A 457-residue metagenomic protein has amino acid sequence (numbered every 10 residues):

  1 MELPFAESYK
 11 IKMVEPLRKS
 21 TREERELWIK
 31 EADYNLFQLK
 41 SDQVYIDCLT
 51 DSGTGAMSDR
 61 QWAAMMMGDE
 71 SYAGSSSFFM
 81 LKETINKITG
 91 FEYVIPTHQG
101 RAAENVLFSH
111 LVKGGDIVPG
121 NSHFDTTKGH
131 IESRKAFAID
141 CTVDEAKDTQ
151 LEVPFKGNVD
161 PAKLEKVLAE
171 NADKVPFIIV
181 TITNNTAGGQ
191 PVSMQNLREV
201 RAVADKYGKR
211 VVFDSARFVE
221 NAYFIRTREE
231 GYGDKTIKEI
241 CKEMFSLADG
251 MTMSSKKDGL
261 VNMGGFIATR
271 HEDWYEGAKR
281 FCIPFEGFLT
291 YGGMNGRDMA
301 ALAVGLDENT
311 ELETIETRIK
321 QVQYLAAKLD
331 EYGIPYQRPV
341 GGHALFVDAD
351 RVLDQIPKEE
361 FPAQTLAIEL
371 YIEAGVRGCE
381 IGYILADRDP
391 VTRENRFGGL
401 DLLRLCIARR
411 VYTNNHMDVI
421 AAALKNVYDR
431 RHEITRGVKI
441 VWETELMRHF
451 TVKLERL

Functional and structural regions predicted by a protein language model:
E2-Y34, K40-G55, Q61, E70-V94 (+2 more regions): Conserved PLP-enzyme active-site core in the AAT-like
F137-D140, T269, W274-G277, R297 (+1 more regions): Flexible glycine/proline-rich, aromatic-decorated loop/lid segments
V192, F346-F361, P390-R396, R448-E455: Short glycine/threonine-rich loop-to-helix capping motif typified by GTGT followed within a few residues by an Asp-Pro
K256-D258, P362-E369, E373-A374: Phosphate/diphosphate-binding loops
T269, V347-D350, I407-R409: Short beta-strand-to-loop capping motifs
E276, D354-P362, R410-V419: Short, conserved charged micro-motifs
N309, E373, L385-L457: PLP-dependent enzyme catalytic core of the Aspartate aminotransferase-like
V322-Q323, Q337-A349: Conserved glycine-rich beta-strand-loop-beta hairpin in the small C-terminal domain of fold type I
